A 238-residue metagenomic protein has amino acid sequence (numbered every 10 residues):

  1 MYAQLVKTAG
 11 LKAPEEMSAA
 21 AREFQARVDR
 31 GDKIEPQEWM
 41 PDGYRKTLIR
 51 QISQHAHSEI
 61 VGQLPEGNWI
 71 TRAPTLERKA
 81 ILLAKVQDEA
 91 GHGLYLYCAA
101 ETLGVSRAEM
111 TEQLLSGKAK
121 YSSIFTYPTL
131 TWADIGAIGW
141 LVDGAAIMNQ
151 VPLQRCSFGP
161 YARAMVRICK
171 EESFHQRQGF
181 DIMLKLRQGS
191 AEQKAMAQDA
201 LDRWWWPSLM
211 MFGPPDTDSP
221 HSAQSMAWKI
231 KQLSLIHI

Functional and structural regions predicted by a protein language model:
M1-D32, Q37-M40, R78: Extreme N-terminal leader/anchor segments
Q4-A21, K85-Q113, G179-L184: Conserved alpha-helical segments that form or flank metal/cofactor-binding pockets of metalloenzymes
R30, S58-E66, H92, V142-N149 (+1 more regions): Amphipathic, well-ordered alpha-helical segments in soluble domains
K33-S53, Q113-G139, C156, G189-Q193 (+1 more regions): Acidic/His metal-coordination segments adjacent to aromatic residues that form catalytic metal sites in metalloenzymes
W39-Y44, G62-A84, A146-Y161: Helix-loop segments that flank and shape redox-cofactor active sites
Y44-H55, A73-H92, I135, P160-E172: Alpha-helical scaffold segments that form or flank carboxylate-/histidine-based iron centers
V105-D181, M196-L209: Active-site-proximal alpha-helical scaffolds that flank and shape metal-associated catalytic sites
I236-I238: Conserved small/polar residues in nucleotide/adenosyl-binding loops
